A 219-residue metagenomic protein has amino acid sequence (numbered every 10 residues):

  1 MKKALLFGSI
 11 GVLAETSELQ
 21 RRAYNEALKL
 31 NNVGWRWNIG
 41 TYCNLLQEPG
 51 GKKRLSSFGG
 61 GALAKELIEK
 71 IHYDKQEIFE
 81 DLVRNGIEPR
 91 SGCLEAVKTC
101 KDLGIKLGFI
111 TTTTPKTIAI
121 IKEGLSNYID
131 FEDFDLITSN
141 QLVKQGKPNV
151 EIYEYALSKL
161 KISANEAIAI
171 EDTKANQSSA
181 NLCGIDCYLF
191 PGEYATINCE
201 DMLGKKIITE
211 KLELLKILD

Functional and structural regions predicted by a protein language model:
K2, K98, T114-P115, I120-D219: Asp-based, Mg2+/Mn2+-dependent phosphohydrolase catalytic module
K2-S91, K98-T99, L103: N-terminal helical cap/lid subdomain that shapes the substrate entry/recognition surface in HAD-like hydrolases
E18, R36, E69, T112 (+2 more regions): Non-catalytic, surface-exposed connector residues within folded enzymatic/regulatory domains
Y24, C93-G124: Substrate-recognition element of Asp-dependent hydrolases with the DxDx(T/V) motif
W35-W37, L107, A164, C187: Residue-level detector of short coil/turn "hinge" positions at structural boundaries
P89, I110, Q145: Residue-level marker of regulatory loop/turn positions in helix-turn-helix DNA-binding domains and in histidine
